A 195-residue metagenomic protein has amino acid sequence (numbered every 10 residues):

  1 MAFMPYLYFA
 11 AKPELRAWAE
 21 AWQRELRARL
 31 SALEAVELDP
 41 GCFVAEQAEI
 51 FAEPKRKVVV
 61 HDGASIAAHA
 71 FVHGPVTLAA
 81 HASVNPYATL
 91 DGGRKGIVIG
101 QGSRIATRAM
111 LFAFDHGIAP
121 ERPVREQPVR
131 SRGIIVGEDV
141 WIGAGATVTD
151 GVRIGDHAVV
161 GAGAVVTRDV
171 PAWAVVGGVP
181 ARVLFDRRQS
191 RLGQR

Functional and structural regions predicted by a protein language model:
M1-G41, G102, R108-A109, F114-E121 (+7 more regions): Terminal amphipathic alpha-helical/low-complexity segments used for targeting or macromolecular assembly
R29-L30, F51, H69, V160: N-terminal hydrophobic alpha-helix used for membrane targeting or insertion
E46-H61, S65-V152, V179-P180, R187-G193: Flexible, glycine/small-residue-enriched loop-and-beta-strand segment within the central core of proteins
V166-T167: Short hydrophobic beta-strand element within catalytic cores of glycosyltransferases and related nucleotide-activated
